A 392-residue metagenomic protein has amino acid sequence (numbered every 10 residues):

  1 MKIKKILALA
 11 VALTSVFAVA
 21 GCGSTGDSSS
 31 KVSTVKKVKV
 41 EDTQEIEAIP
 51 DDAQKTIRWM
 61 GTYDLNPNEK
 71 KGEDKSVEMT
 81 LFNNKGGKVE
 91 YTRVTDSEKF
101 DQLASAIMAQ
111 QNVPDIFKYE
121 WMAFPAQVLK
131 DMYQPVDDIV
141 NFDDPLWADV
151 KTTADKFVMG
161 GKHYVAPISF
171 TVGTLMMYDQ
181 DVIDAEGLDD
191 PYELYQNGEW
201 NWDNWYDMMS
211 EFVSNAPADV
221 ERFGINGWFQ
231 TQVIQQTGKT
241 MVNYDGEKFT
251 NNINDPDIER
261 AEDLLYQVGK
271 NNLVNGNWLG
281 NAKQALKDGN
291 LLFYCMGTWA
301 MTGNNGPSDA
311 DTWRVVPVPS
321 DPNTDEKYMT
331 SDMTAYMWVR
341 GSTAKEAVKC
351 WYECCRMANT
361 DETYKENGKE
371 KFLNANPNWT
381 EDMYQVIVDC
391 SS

Functional and structural regions predicted by a protein language model:
M1-L7: Bacterial N-terminal signal peptides that target proteins for export
A8-L9, L13, C22-P125, T343 (+1 more regions): Conserved N-terminal structural module of periplasmic/extracytoplasmic solute-binding proteins
V32-K55, S97, Y119-G173, D203 (+2 more regions): Hinge/lid segment of periplasmic solute-binding proteins
R58-M60, F117, V158-F170, T174 (+2 more regions): Extracytoplasmic/periplasmic solute-binding protein
F100-V113, K130, I183, Y206-E211 (+1 more regions): Short helices/loops that flank or line small-molecule/ion binding pockets
D207-S210, Y244-W278: Glycine-centered hinge/linker elements that transmit conformational signals in sensory and ligand-binding systems
G306-K371: Extracytoplasmic/periplasmic substrate-recognition and gating elements
C350, T363-S392: Long, aromatic- and glycine/proline-rich binding clefts that accommodate carbohydrate-like moieties
